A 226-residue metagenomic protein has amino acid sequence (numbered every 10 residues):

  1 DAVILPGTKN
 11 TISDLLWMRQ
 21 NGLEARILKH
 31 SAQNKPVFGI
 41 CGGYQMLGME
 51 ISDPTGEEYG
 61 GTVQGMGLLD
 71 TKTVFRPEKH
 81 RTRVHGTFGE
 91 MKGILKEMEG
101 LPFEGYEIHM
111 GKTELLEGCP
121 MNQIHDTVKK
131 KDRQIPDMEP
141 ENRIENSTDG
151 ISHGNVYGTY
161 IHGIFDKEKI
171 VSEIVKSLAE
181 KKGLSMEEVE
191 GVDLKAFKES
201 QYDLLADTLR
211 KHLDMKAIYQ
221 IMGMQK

Functional and structural regions predicted by a protein language model:
A2-L5: Terminal amphipathic helices with adjacent charged low-complexity linkers/tails
T8-I94, E99-E104: Cysteine-nucleophile active-site neighborhood
L15-M18, C119-Q123, S147, I170-K176: Composition- and surface-driven signal marking solvent-exposed, interaction-prone regions in large proteins
Q33, M46-D53, T71-F75, E114 (+6 more regions): Short, well-ordered loop/turn and helix-capping segments at boundaries between secondary-structure elements and domains
P36, G43, V84-G89, G111 (+2 more regions): A glycine-rich phosphate-binding loop feature that marks nucleotide/adenosyl-phosphate handling sites
V37, L68, G105-E107, G150 (+1 more regions): Conserved beta-strand scaffold positions in the cores of enzyme catalytic domains, especially in NTP/NDP-utilizing
M91-G154: Catalytic beta-strand/loop cores that center a nucleophilic Ser/Cys/Thr and support acyl-enzyme chemistry
S147-K226: Acyltransferase
